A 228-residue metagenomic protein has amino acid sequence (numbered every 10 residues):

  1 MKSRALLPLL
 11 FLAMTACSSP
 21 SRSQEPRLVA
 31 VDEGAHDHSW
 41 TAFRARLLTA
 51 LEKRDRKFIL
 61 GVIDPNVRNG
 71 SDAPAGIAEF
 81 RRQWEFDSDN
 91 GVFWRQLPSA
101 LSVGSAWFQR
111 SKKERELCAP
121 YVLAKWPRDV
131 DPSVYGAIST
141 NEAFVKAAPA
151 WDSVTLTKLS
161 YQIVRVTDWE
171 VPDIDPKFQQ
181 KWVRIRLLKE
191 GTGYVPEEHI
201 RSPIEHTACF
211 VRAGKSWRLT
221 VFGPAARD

Functional and structural regions predicted by a protein language model:
M1-L7: Bacterial N-terminal signal peptides that target proteins for export
T15-A16: C-terminal motif of bacterial Sec signal peptides marking the signal peptidase cleavage site
S19-T49, G61: Short, low-complexity N-terminal intrinsically disordered segments enriched in polar/charged residues
A42-R46, A147, D168-V171: N-terminal post-signal-peptidase region of extra-cytosolic proteins
D55-N66: Short, well-ordered alpha-helical segments enriched in acidic and aromatic residues
S71-T155, Q180: Surface-exposed, charged secondary-structure patches
K158-H199: SH3/SH3-like beta-barrel superfamily modules
T207-D228: Long, low-complexity intrinsically disordered regions
